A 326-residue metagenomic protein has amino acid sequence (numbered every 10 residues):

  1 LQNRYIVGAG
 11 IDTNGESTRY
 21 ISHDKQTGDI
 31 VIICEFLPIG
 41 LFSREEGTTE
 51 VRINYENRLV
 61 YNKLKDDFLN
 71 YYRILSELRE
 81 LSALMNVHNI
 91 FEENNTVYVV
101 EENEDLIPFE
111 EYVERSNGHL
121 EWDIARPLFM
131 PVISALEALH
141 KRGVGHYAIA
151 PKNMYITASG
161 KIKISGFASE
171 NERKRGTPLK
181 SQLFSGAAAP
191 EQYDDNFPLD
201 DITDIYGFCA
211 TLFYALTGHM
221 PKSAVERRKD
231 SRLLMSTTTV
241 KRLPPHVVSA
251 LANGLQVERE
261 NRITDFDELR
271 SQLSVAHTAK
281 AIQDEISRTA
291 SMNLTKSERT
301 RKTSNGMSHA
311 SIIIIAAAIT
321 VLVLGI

Functional and structural regions predicted by a protein language model:
G47-E77: AlphaC helix of the eukaryotic protein kinase fold
N89-I90: Activation-segment/catalytic-loop signature of the eukaryotic protein kinase fold
E93-P108: Conserved short submotifs of the Hanks-type protein kinase catalytic core that shape the nucleotide-binding pocket
F109-L120: AlphaC helix of the protein kinase catalytic domain
L128-F129: Activation segment signature within eukaryotic-like protein kinase domains
V132-V144: Protein kinase catalytic-loop region centered on the HRD/HxD motif
N153-G166: Conserved protein kinase catalytic/activation segment
G186-T278, I282: C-terminal lobe helix-coil module of Hanks-type protein kinase domains
